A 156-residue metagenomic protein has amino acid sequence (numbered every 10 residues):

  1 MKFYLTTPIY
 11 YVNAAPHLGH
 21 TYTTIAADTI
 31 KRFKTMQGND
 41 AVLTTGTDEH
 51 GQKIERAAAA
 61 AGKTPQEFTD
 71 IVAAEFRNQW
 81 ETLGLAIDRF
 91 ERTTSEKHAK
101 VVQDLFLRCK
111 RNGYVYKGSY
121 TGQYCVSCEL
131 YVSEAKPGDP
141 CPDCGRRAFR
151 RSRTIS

Functional and structural regions predicted by a protein language model:
M1-S156: N-terminal, positively charged nucleic-acid-binding surface of large information/translation enzymes
